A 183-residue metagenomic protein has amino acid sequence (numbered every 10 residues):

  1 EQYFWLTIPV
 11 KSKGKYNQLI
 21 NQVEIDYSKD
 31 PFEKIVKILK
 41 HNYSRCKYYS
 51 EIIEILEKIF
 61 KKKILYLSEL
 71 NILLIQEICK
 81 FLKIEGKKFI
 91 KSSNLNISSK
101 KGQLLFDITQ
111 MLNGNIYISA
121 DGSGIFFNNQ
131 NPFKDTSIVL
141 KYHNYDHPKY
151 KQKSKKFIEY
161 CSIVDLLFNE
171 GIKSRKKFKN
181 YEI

Functional and structural regions predicted by a protein language model:
E1-I183: Residues lining hydrophobic/aromatic ligand-binding pockets adjacent to catalytic sites
